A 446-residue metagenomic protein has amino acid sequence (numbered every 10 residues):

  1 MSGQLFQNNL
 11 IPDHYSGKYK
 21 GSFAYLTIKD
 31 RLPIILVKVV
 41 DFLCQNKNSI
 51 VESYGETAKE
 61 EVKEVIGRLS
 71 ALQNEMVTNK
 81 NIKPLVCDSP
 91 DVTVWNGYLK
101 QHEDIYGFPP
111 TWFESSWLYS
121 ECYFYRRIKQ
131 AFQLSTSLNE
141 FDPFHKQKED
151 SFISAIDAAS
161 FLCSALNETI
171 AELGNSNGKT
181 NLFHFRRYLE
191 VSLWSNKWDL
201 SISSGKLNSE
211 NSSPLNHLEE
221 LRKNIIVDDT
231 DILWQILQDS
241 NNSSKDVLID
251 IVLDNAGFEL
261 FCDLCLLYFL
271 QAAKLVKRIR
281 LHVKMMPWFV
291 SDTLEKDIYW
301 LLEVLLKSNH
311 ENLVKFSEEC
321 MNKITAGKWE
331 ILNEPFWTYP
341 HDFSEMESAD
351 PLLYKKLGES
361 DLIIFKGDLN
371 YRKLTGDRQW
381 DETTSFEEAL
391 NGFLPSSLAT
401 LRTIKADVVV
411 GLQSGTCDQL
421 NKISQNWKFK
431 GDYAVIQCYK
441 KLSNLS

Functional and structural regions predicted by a protein language model:
M1-L248, Q437-S446: Non-catalytic accessory regions outside enzyme or core folds
S2-S16, V283-M285, D292-S446: C-terminal functional extensions of proteins
L26, L118, V227, L260-L264 (+2 more regions): Conserved structured core elements
C44, F261-L264, L412: Short, glycine/acidic-enriched capping/hinge loops at junctions between secondary-structure elements
S115-Y119, L253-F261, M285-W288, D368-K373: Gly/Ser/Thr-rich loops at beta-strand to alpha-helix junctions that form or flank small-molecule/cofactor-binding
L248, V276-R280, S397: Residues at the starts of beta-strands that form the adenosine-phosphate
L248-D250, D361-L362: Structural motif
F258-R280: Histidine-anchored nucleotide/phosphate-binding helix
